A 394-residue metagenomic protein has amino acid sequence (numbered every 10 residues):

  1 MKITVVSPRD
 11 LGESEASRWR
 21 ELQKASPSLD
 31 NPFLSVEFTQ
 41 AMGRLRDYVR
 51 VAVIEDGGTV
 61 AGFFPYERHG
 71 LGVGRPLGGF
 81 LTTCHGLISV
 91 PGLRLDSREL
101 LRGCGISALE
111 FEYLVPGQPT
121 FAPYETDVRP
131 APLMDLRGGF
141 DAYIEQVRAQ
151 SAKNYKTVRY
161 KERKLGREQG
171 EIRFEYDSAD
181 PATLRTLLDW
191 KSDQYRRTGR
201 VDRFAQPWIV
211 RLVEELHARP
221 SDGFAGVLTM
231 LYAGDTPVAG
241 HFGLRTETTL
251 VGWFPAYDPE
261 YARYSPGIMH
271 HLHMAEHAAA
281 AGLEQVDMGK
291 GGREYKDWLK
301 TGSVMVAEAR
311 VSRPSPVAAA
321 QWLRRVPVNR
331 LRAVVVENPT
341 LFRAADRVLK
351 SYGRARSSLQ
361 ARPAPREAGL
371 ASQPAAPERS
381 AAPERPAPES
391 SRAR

Functional and structural regions predicted by a protein language model:
M1, I106-S107, G170-I172, E284: A structural micro-motif
K2, P119-A149, L283-A344, V348-G353 (+5 more regions): Active-site/acyl-donor-binding loops of N-acyltransferases
I3-G57, A61, Y66-V73, L114-P119 (+4 more regions): A conserved beta-strand-loop-helix scaffold within acyl/acetyltransferase catalytic domains
S7, S35, R94-S97, G139 (+3 more regions): Helix N-terminus capping/helix-initiation residues
T39-R44, L87-V90, L101, P123-Y124 (+9 more regions): Low-complexity, flexible helical/coil segments
V49, E67-L133, E247-V304, R310-V311: Acyl-donor binding region in acyl/amide transferases
G57-G58, P91-G92, D135-F140, G234 (+1 more regions): Short loop segments at secondary-structure junctions
L101, T157-Y160, A179, S221-G223 (+4 more regions): A general structural signal for short secondary-structure boundary/capping elements
